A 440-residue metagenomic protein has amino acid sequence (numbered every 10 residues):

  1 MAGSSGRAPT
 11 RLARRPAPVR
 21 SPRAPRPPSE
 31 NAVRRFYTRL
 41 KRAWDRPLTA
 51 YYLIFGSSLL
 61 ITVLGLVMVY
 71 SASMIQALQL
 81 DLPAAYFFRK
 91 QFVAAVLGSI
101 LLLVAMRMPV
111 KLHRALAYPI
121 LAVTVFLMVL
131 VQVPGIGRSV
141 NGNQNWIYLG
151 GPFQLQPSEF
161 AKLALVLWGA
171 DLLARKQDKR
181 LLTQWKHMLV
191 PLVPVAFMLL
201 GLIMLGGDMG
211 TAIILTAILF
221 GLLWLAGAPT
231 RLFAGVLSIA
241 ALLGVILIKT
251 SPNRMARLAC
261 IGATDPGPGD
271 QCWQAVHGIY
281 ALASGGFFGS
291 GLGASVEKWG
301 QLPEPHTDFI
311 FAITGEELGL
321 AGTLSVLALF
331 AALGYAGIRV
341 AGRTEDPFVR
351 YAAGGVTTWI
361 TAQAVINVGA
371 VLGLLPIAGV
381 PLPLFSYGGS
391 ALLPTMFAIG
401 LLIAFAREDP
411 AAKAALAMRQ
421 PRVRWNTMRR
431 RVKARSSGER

Functional and structural regions predicted by a protein language model:
A2-R34, V368-R440: A juxtamembrane structural motif centered on a specific transmembrane helix
A2-S4, A8-T38, G278, A328 (+1 more regions): Active-site-proximal helix-loop elements at catalytic-domain edges
V33-T49, L82: Cytosolic juxtamembrane amphipathic/interface segments immediately preceding and feeding into a transmembrane helix
F55-S71, A77-Q274, A312-A370, F397-L401 (+1 more regions): Hydrophobic alpha-helical transmembrane segments of multi-pass inner membrane proteins, especially in bacterial systems
N143-P152, G300, L375-P383, L393: Active-site-proximal inter-transmembrane loops
D208-I213, S290-S295, P305-T307, L324 (+4 more regions): Transmembrane helix boundary and interhelical junction motifs in multipass membrane proteins
C260, T264-I310, L318-G322: TM-adjacent membrane-interface loops and short helices in multi-pass inner/ER membrane proteins
